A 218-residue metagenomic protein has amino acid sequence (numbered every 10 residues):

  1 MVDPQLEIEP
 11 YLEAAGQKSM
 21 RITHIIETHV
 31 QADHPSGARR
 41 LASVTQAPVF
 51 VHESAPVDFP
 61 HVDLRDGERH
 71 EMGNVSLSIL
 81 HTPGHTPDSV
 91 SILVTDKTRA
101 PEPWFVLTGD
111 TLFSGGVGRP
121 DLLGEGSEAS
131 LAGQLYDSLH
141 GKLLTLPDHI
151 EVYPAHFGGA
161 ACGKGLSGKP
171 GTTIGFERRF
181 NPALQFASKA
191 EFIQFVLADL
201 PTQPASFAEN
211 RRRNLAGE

Functional and structural regions predicted by a protein language model:
M1: N-terminal active-site segment of His-dependent metallophosphoesterases
P4-P83, T95-W104: Active-site HxH/HxHxD metal-binding segment of metal-dependent hydrolases
P4-Q5, V30, S54, T86 (+4 more regions): Active-site metal-binding loops of divalent metal-dependent hydrolases
E9, P35, P87, G116 (+1 more regions): Conserved protein kinase catalytic core
A14-A15, M20, L122-A129: A short alpha/beta connector and helix-capping loop motif
D88, T98, T108: Active-site-proximal loop/helix segments of hydrolase catalytic cores
V90-V94: Short beta-strand scaffold segments in enzyme catalytic cores
R99-A100, W104-F105, G115, S127-E218: Divalent-metal (often Zn2+) His-rich catalytic cores of metallo-beta-lactamase-fold enzymes
